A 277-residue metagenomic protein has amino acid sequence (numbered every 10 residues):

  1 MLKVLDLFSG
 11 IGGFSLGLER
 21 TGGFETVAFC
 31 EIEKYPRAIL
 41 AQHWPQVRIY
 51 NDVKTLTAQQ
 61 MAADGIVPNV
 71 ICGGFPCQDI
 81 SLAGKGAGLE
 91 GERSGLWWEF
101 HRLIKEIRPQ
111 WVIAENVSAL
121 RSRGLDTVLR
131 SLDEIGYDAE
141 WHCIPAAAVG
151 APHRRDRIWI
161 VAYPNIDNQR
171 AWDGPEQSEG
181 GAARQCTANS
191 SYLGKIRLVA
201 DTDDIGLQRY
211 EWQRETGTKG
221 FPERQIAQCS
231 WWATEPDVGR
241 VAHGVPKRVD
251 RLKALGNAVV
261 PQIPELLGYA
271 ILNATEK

Functional and structural regions predicted by a protein language model:
L2-T55: SAM cofactor-binding core of SAM-dependent methyltransferases, primarily the Rossmann-like beta-alpha-beta module
L5, V70-C72, I113: N-terminal Rossmann-like NAD(P) cofactor-binding module of classical short-chain dehydrogenase/reductase
A58-P68, Q78-K253: Class I S-adenosyl-L-methionine
F75: Glycine-rich, N-terminal phosphate-binding loop of Rossmann-like dinucleotide-binding domains
V260: Hydrophobic (often cysteine-bearing) scaffold residues that line and stabilize catalytic clefts of nucleotide/cofactor
P264: Acidic-aromatic/histidine active-site loop/patch
G268-E276: Short, hydrophobic alpha-helical segments
